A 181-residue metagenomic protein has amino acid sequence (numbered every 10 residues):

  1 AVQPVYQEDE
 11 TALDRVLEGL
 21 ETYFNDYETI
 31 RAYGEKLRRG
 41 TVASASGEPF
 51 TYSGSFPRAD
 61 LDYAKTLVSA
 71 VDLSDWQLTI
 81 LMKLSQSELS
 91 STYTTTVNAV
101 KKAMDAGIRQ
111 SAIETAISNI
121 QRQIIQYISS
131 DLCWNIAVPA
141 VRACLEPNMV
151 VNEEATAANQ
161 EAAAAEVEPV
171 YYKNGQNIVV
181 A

Functional and structural regions predicted by a protein language model:
A1-A181: Membrane-embedded alpha-helical signal segments
